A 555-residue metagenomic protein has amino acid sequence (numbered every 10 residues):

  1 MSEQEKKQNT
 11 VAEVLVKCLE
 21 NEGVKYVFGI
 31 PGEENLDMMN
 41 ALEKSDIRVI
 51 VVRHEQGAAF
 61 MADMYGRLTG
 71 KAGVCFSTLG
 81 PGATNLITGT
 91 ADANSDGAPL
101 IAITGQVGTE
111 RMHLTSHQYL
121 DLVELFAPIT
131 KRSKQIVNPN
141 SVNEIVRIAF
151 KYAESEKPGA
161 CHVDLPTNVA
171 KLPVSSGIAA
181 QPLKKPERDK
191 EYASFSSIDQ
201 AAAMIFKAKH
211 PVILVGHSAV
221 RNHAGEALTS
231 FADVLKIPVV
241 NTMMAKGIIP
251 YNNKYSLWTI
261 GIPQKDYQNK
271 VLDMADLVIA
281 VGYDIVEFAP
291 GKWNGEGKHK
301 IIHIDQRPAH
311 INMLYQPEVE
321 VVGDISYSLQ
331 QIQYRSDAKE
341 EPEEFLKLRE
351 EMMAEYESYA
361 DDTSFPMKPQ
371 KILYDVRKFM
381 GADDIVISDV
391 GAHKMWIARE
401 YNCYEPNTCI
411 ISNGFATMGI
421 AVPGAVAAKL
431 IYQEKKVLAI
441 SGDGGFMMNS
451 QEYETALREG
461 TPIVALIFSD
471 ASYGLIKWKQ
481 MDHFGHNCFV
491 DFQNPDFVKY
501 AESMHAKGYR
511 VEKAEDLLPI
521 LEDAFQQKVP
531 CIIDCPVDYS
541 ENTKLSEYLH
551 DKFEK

Functional and structural regions predicted by a protein language model:
S2-E340, D375, F379-I385, T455 (+3 more regions): N-terminal alpha/beta PP-like core and its mobile active-site loop of ThDP/TPP-dependent enzymes
S2-K7, N140, G297-V390, K394 (+2 more regions): Phosphate/pyrophosphate-binding active-site segments
A12-L15, M38-M39, E43, E350-A428: Active-site diphosphate/adenylate-binding microenvironment
G32, N222, N269, G323-S326 (+5 more regions): Conserved structured core elements
I103, R111-Q118, I311-L314, E320-V322 (+2 more regions): Thiamine diphosphate
G105-Q106, Q306, G391, G442-G444: An acidic- and aromatic-residue-enriched active-site/binding cleft used to recognize and process polar
K134-V137, T363, Y509: Glycine- and charged-residue-rich phosphate/anionic-cofactor binding loop of Rossmann-like
A232, V271-L272, P369, N449 (+1 more regions): Active-site-proximal structural scaffolding
